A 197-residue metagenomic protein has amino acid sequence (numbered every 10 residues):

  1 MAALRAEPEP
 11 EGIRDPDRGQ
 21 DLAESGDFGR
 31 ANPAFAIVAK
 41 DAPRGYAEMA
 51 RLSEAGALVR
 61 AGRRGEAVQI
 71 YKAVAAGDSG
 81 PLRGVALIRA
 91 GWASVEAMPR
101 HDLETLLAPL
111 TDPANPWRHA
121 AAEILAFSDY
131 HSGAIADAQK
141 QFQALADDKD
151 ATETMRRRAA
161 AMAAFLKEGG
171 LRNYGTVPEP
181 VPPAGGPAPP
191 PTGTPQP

Functional and structural regions predicted by a protein language model:
M1-A6: Single-pass alpha-helical transmembrane signal-anchor segments
E11-L52: Short extracytoplasmic
Q20-A23, A114, P191-T194: Short, well-ordered turn and helix-capping elements at secondary-structure junctions
A42-R51, G56-A184, P195-P197: Soluble extracytoplasmic domains of inner/organellar membrane proteins
P187-A188: Low-complexity, polar/amphipathic intrinsically disordered segments that mediate membrane, lipid-surface
